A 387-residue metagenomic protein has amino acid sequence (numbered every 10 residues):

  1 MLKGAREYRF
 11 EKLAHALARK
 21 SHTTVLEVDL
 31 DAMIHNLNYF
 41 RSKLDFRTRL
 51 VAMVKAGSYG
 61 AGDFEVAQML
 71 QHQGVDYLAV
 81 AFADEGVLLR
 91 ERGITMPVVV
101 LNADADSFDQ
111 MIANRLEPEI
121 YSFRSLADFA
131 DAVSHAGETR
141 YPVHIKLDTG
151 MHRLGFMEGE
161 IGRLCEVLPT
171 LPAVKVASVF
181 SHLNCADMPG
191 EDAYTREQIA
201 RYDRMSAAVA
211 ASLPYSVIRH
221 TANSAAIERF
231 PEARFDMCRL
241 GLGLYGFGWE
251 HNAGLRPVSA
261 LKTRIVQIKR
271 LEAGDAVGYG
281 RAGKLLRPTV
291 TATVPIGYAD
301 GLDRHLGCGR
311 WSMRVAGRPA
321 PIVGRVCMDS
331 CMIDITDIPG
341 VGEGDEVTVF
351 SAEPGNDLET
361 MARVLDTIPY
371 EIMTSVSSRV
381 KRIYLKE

Functional and structural regions predicted by a protein language model:
M1-H35, A83: ATP-dependent carboxylate-amine ligase
A5-Y8, D148-M151, S224: Short glycine-rich anion-binding loops that position phosphate/pyrophosphate groups of nucleotides and phosphorylated
R6-E7, V99-D104, N223: N-terminal glycine-rich "phosphate-gripper" loop used for MgATP/nucleotide binding and carboxylate activation
Y8-R9, K43-D45: Non-catalytic interaction surface on structured domains
E11, G60-A61, L154, L302-D303 (+1 more regions): Loop/helix-junction capping segments adjacent to catalytic residues or to phosphate/diphosphate-binding pockets
V25-E27, D31-H35, F46-I218, R234: Active-site-proximal beta-alpha core segment in soluble small-molecule metabolic enzymes
E27-D29, I34-N36, S42, R49 (+5 more regions): Active-site anion/phosphate-binding pocket segments in diverse small-molecule metabolic enzymes
